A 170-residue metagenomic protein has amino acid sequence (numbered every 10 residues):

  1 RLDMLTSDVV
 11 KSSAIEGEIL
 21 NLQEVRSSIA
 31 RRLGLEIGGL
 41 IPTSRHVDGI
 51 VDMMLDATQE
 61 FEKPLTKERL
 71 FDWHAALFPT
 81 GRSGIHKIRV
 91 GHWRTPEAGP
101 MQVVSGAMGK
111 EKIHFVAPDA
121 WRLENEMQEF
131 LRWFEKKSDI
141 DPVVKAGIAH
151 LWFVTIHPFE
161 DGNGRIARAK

Functional and structural regions predicted by a protein language model:
R1-K170: FIC/Doc superfamily catalytic core
